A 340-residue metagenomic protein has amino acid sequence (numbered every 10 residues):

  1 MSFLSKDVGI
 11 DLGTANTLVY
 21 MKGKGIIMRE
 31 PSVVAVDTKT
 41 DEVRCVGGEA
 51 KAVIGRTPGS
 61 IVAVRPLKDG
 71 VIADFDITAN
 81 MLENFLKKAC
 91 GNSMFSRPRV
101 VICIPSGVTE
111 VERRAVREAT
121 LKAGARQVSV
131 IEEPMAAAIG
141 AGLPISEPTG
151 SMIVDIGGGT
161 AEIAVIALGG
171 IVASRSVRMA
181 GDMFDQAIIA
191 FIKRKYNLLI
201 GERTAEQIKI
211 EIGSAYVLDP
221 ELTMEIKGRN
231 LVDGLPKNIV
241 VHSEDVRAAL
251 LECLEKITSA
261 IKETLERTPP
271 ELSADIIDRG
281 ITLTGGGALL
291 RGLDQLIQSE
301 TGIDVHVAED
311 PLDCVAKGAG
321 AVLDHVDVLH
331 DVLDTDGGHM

Functional and structural regions predicted by a protein language model:
M1-I156, A164-T282, A288-M340: Nucleotide/phosphate-binding catalytic cleft detector across ATP-hydrolyzing and phosphate-transferring enzymes
A161: Acidic, divalent-metal-coordinating active-site segment for phosphoryl/phosphodiester hydrolysis, typified by short
